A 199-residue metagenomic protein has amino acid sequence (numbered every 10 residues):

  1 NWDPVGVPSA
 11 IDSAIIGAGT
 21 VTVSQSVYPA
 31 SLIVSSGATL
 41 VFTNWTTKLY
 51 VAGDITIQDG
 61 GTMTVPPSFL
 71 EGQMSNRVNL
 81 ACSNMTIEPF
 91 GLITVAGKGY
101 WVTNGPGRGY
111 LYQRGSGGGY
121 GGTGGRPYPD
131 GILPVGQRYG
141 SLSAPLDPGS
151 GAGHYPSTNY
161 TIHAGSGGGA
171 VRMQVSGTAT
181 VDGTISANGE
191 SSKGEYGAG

Functional and structural regions predicted by a protein language model:
N1-N84, S157-Y160, G168-T178: Extracellular beta-sheet-rich ligand-binding/adhesion modules
D54, T62-G199: Glycine-centric low-complexity/flexibility signal
